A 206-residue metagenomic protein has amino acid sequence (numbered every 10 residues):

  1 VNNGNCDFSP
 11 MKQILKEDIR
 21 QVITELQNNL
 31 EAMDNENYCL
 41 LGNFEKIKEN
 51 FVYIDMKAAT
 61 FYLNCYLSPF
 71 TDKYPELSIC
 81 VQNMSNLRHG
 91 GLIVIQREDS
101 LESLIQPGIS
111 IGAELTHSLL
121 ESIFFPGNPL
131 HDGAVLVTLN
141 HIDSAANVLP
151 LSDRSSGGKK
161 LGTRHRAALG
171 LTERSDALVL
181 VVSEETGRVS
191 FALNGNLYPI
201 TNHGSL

Functional and structural regions predicted by a protein language model:
V1-L206: Divalent-cation
